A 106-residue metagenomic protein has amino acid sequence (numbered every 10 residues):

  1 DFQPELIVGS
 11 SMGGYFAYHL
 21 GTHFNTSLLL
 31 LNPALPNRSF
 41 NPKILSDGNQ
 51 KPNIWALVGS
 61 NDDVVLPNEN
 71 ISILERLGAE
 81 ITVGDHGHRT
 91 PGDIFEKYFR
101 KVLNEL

Functional and structural regions predicted by a protein language model:
D1-E5: Conserved acidic catalytic loop of the alpha/beta-hydrolase fold
L6-V8, L28: Conserved alpha/beta-hydrolase fold motif
V8-A17: Gly/Ala-rich beta-loop-alpha elbow adjacent to hydrolase catalytic centers
N25-R38: A conserved short beta-strand
N37, S60-V65, H88-R89: Acidic catalytic loop of the alpha/beta-hydrolase fold
K43, V65-E75, F95: Short alpha-helix in the alpha/beta-hydrolase fold that links the catalytic acid
Q50-K51, W55-D62: Short beta-strand/loop motif that positions the catalytic acidic residue of the alpha/beta-hydrolase fold
D85-K97: Catalytic histidine-centered segment of alpha/beta-hydrolase-like enzymes
